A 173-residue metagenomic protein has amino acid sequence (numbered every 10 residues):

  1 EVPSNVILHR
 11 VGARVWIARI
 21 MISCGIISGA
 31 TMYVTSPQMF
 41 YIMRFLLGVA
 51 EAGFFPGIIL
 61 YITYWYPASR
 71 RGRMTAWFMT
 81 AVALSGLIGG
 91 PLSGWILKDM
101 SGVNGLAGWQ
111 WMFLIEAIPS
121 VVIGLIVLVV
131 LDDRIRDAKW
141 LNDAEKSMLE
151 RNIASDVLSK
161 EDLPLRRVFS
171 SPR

Functional and structural regions predicted by a protein language model:
E1-A13: Helix-to-loop junctions at the C-terminal end of transmembrane segments in multipass secondary transporters
G12, Y33-M39, A50, P67: Helix-breaking motifs and short loop linkers at transmembrane-helix boundaries and internal kinks in secondary membrane
I22-T35: C-terminal ends and interior cores of transmembrane alpha-helices in multi-pass membrane transporters/permeases
M43-A81: Cytoplasmic helix-loop-helix junction between adjacent transmembrane helices in 12-TM secondary transporters
G72-K98, G105, P119-S120: Glycine-rich segments within core transmembrane alpha-helices of 12-TM secondary carriers
F78-T80, N104-L165: Central mid-sequence intracellular linker of multi-pass
L163-R173: Juxtamembrane cytosolic amphipathic helices that cap and anchor the N-termini of specific transmembrane helices
